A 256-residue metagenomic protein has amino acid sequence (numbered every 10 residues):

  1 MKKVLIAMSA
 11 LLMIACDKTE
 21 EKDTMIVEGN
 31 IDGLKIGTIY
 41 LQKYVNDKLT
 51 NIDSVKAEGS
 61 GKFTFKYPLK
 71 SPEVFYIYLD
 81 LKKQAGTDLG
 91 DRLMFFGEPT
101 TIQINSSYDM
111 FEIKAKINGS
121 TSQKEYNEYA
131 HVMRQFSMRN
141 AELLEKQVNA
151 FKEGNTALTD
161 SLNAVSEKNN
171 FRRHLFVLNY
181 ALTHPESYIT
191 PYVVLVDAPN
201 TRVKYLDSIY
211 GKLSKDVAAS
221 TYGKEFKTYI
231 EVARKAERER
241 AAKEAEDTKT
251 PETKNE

Functional and structural regions predicted by a protein language model:
M1-G29, N255: Bacterial Sec-dependent N-terminal signal peptides
K2, A15, D47, N163 (+4 more regions): Residues at structural and domain junctions
L5-I6, M13, G59, E246-K249: Intrinsically disordered, low-complexity segments enriched in glycine/proline and serine/threonine
C16-S161: A non-transmembrane, solvent-exposed segment enriched in polar/low-complexity residues
Y78-D80, S107-S120, N163, E167-Y180 (+2 more regions): Short, Lys/Arg-enriched charge-dense amphipathic segments
E142-A164, K168-L175, N179-T190, N200 (+2 more regions): Surface-exposed, polar/charged faces of alpha-helical domains in mature secreted/periplasmic/lumenal proteins
L175, L182-E256: Charged, long alpha-helical assembly modules
